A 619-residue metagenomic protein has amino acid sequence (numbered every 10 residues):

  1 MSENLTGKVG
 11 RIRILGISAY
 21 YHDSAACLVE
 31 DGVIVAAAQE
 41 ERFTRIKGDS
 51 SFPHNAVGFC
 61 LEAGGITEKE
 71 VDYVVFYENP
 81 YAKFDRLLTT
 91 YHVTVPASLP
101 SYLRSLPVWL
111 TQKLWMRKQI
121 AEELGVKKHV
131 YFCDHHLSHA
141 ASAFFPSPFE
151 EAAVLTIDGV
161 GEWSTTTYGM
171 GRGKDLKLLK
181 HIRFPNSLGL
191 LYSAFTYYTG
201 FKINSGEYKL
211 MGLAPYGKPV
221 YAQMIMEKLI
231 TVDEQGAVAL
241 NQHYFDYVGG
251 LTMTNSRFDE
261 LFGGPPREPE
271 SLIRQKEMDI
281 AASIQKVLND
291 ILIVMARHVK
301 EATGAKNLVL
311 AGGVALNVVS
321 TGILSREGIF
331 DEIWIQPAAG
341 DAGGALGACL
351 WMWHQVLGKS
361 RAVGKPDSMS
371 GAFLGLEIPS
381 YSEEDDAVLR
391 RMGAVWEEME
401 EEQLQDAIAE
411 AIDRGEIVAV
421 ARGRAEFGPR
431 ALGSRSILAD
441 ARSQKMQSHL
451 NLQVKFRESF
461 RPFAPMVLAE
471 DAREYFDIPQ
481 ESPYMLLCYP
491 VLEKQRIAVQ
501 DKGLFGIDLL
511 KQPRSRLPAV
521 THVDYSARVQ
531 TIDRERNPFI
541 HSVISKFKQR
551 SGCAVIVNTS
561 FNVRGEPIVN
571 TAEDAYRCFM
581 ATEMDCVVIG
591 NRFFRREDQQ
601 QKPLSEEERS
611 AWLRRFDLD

Functional and structural regions predicted by a protein language model:
V9-L15: Extreme N-terminal starter segment of soluble prokaryotic enzymes
Y20-A36, T44-S50, L87-S101, V108 (+7 more regions): Flexible beta->alpha loop and helix N-cap segments adjacent to enzyme active/binding sites
R42-I66, L292: N-terminal phosphate-binding loop and adjacent alpha-helix
P53-A63, V74-E78, V543, S551-C553: Short HxH-centered metal-ligating active-site micro-motif
G58-D72, E123-L124, M295-G304: Phosphate/pyrophosphate-binding loops at sites that engage ATP/ADP/AMP, CoA/4′-phosphopantetheine, polyphosphate
E62-T67, D72-A97: Glycine-rich nucleotide/cofactor/substrate-binding loop typically near the N-terminus or early in the first domain
T67-N79, V130-Y131, G304-G313, A419: Short glycine-rich phosphate-binding loop at a beta-alpha junction
A282-L308: Phosphate/ATP-binding catalytic cores across multiple sugar-kinase/actin-like superfamilies, primarily ASKHA
